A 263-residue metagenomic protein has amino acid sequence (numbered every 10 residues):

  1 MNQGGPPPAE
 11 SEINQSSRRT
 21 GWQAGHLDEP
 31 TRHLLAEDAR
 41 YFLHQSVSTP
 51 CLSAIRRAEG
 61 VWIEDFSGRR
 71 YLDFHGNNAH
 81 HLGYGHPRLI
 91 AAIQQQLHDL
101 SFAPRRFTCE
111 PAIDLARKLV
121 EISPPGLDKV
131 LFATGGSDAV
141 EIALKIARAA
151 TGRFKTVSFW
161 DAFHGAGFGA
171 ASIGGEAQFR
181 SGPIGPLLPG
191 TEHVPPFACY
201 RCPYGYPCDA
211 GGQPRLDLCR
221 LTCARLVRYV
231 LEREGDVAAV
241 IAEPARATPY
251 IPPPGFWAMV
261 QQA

Functional and structural regions predicted by a protein language model:
G5-E59, N78, R106, P244: Active-site-adjacent loop/helix segments that line or gate small-molecule/cofactor pockets in enzymes
E10, R117-A239: PLP-dependent aspartate aminotransferase-fold enzymes
E12, G21-W22, D28, R70-V157: Glycine-rich loop-to-alpha-helix module at the N-terminal edge of alpha/beta enzyme cores
L52-F74: Active-site and channel-lining beta-strand-loop segments that bind or position nucleotide-derived/phosphorylated
L72-H75, P195, A238-P244: Short beta-strands and strand-loop turn motifs
H80-L82, Y200-R201, R246-Y250: Short, small-residue-enriched loops and turns at beta-alpha junctions that line or gate enzyme active sites
I251-A263: Catalytic PLP-binding core of fold-type I/II PLP enzymes
